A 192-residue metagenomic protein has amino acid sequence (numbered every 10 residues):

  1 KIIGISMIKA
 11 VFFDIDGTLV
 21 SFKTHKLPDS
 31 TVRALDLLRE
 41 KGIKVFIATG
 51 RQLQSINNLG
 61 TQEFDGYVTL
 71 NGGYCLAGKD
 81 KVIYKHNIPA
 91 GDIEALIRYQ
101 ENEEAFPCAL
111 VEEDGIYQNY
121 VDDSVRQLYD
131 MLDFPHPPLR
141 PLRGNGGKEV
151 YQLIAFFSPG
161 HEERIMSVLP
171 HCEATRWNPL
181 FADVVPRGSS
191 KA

Functional and structural regions predicted by a protein language model:
K1-F13, D36: Non-catalytic pre-domain segments flanking phosphatase-related domains
S6-A10, P28, V185-A192: Mg2+-dependent phosphoryl-transfer enzymes with acidic/Ser/Thr/Gly-rich catalytic loops
K9-T24: Asp-based phosphoryl-transfer active-site loop
F12-D14, Y74-G78, G146, E173-R176: Short, basic/glycine-rich phosphate-binding loops at helix/coil junctions that contact nucleotide phosphates
D29-V125: Active-site phosphate-binding/coordination module
A105-P107, V111-A192: Conserved acidic, metal-coordinating active-site core of Asp-based, Mg2+-dependent phosphoryl-transfer enzymes
